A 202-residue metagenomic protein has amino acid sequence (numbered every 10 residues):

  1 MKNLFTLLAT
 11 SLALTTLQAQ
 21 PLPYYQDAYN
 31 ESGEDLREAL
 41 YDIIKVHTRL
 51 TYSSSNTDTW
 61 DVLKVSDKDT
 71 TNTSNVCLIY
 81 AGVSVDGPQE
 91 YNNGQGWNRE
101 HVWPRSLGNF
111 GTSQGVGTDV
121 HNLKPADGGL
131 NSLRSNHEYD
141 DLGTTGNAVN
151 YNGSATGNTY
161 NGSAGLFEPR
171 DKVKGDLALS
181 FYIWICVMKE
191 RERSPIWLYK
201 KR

Functional and structural regions predicted by a protein language model:
M1-P21: Bacterial Sec-dependent N-terminal signal peptides
L7, L12, T71-N72, N92-W97: A generic structural signal for short, non-catalytic loop/turn and secondary-structure boundary residues
T15, H47-T51, D86, R134 (+2 more regions): Short secondary-structure junctions and interdomain/linker hinges
A19-S84: N-terminal module-boundary/linker segments of secreted carbohydrate-active enzymes
S84-Y91: A broad, low-specificity signal for short, low-complexity segments enriched in glycine/proline and polar/charged
Y91-R202: Domain-level detector of nuclease and nuclease-like folds in predominantly extracellular/periplasmic contexts
